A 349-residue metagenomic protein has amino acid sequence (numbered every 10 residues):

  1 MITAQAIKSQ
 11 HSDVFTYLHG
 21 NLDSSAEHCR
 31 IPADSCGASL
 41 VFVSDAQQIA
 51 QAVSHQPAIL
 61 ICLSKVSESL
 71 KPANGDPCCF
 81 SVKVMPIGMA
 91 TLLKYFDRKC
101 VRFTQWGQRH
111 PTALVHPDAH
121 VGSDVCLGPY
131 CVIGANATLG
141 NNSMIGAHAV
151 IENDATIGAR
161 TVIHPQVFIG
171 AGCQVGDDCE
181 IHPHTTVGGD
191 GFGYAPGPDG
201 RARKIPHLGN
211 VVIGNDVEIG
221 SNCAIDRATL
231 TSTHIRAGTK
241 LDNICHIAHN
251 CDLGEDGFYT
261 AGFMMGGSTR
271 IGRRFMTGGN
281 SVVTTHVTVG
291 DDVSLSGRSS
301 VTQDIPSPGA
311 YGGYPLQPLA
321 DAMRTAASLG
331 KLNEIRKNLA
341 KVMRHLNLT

Functional and structural regions predicted by a protein language model:
M1-P111, D178, H184-T185, D190-R203 (+2 more regions): Terminal amphipathic alpha-helical/low-complexity segments used for targeting or macromolecular assembly
F42, Q108-P318: Structural signal for interior beta-strand "rungs" in well-ordered beta-sheet cores of soluble enzyme domains
